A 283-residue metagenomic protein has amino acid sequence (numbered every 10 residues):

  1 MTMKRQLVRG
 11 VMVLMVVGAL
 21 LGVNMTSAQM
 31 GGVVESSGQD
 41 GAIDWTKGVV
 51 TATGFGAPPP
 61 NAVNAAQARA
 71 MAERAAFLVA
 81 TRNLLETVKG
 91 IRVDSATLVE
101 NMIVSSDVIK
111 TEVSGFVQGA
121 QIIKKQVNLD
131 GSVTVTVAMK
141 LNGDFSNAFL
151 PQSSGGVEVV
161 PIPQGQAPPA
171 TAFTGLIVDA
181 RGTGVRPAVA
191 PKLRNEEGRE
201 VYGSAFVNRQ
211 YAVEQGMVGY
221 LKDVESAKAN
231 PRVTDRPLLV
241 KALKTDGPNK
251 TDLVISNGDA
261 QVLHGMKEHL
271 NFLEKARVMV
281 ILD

Functional and structural regions predicted by a protein language model:
M1, V23-N24: A detector of low-complexity, intrinsically disordered, Ser/Thr/Gly/Pro/Ala-rich segments
T2-L14: Bacterial N-terminal signal peptides that target proteins for export
M12-G22: Bacterial N-terminal signal peptides
N24-D283: Domain-level marker for long, solvent-exposed, non-transmembrane regions
